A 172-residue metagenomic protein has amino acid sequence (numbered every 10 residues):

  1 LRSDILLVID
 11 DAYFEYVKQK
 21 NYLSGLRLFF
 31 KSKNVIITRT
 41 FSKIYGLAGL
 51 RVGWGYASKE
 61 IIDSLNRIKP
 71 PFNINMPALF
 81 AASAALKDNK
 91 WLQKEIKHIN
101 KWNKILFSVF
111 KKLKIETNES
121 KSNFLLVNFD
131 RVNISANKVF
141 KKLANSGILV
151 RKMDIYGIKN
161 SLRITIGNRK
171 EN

Functional and structural regions predicted by a protein language model:
L1-L7, D11-I44: Active-site pre-lysine segment of PLP-dependent enzymes
Q19, E116-E119, I155-G157: A short beta-turn/loop motif at secondary-structure boundaries
N34-K111, I115-N118: PLP-dependent aminotransferase class I/II
G49, K121, G157-N160: Short acidic/glycine-enriched loop/turn segments that link adjacent beta-strands
N100-K104, F110-S146, L162, I166: Conserved PLP-binding catalytic core of the aspartate aminotransferase-like
R169-N172: Post-His helix in hydrolase/transferase enzymes
